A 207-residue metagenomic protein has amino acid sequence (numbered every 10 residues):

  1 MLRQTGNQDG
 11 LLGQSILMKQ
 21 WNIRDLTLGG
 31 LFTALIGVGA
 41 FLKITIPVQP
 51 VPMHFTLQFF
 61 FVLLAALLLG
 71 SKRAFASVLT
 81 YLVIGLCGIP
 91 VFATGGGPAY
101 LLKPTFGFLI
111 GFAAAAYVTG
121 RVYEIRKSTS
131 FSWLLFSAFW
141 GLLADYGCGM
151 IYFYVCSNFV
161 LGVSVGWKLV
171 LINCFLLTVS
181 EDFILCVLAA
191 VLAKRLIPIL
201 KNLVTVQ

Functional and structural regions predicted by a protein language model:
L2, P47-F60, L79-P90, Y123-L135: Hydrophobic alpha-helical transmembrane segments
G10-F75: Hydrophobic transmembrane alpha-helices
G10-M18, T27-L31, V38, P98-Y146 (+1 more regions): Short helix-perturbing small/polar motifs within transmembrane alpha-helices
W21-G29, F55-V62, A74, P104 (+5 more regions): Residue-level signature of transmembrane alpha-helical entry/exit and packing/kink sites in multi-pass membrane
L35, G39, K43, A65 (+13 more regions): Alpha-helical membrane-inserting segments
A40-H54, L82-A115: Interfacial aromatic-anchored transmembrane helix boundaries in multi-pass membrane proteins
V51, S130-Q207: Membrane-embedded alpha-helical hairpins and interfacial helices in multi-pass inner-membrane proteins
